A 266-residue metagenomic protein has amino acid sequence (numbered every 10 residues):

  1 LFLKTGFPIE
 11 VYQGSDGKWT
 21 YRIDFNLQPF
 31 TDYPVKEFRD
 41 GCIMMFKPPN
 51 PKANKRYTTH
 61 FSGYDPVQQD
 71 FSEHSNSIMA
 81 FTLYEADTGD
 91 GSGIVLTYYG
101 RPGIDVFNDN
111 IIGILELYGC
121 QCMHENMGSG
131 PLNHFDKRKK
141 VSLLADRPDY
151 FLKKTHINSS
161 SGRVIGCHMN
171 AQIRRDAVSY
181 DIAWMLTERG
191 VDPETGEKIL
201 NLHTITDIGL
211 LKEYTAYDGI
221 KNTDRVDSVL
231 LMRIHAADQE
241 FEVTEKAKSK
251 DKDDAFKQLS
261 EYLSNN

Functional and structural regions predicted by a protein language model:
L1-P148, R189-N266: RNase H-like, metal-dependent nuclease domains and their acidic two-metal-ion catalytic environment used
L144-V191: Short alpha-helix plus adjacent loop in nuclease-associated cores
